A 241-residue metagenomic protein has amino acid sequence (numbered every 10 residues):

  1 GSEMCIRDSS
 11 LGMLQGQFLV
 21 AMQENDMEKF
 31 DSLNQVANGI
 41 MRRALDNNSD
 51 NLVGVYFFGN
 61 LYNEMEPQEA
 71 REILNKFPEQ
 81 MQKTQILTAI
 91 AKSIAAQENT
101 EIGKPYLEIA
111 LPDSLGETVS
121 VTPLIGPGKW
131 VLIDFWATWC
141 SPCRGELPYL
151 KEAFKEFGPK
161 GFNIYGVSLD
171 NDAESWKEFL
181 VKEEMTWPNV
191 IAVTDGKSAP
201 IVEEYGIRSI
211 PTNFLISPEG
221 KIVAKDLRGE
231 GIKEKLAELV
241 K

Functional and structural regions predicted by a protein language model:
G1-I6: Short, small-residue-biased leader/transition segments that mark boundaries at the very start of proteins
R7, L14, A21, D26-K29 (+2 more regions): Amphipathic coiled-coil alpha-helices
S9-S10, S32, S114, T118: Coil residues (strongly favoring Ser/Thr
N34-P105: N-terminal targeting signals for export/organelle localization
A110-V131: A short beta-strand-turn-helix
G128-V131, F135-W139, E146, S209: Short pre-active-site segment immediately N-terminal to redox-active cysteine/selenocysteine motifs in thiol-based
R144-E184, T194-E203, E230, E234: Structural microenvironment flanking redox-active thiols in thiol-disulfide oxidoreductases
M185, V193-L239: Thiol/disulfide oxidoreductase modules built on the thioredoxin-like
